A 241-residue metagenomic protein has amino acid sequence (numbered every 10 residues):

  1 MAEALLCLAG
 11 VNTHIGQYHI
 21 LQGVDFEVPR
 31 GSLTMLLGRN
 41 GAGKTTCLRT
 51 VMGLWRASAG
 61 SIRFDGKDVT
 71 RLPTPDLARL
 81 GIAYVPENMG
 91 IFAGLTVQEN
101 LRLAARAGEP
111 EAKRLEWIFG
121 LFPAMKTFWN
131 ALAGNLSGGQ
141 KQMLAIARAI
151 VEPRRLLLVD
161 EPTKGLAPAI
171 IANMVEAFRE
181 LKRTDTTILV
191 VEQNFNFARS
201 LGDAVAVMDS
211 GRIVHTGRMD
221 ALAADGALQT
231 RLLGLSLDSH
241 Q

Functional and structural regions predicted by a protein language model:
L37-R39: The feature captures the beta-strand-to-loop junction immediately N-terminal to the Walker
M52: Helix-to-loop junction immediately C-terminal to a conserved catalytic motif
G60-D68, L80, E111-L115, G120: Conserved ABC transporter NBD signature motif
L132-L136: Conserved ABC ATPase signature
V151-R155: A short, proline-enriched helix->beta-strand linker immediately N-terminal to the Walker B motif in ABC-type P-loop
L157-E161: Catalytic Walker B motif of ABC-type/P-loop ATPase nucleotide-binding domains
